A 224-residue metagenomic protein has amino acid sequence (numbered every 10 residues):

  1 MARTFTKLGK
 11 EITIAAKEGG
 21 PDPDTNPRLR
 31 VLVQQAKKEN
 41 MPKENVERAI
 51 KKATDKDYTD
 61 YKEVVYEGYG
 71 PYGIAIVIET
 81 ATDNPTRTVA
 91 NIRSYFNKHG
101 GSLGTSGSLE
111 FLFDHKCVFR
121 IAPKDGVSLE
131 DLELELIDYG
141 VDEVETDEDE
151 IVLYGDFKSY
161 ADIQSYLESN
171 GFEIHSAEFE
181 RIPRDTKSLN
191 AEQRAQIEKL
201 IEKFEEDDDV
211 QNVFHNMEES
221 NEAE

Functional and structural regions predicted by a protein language model:
M1-N40, E224: N-terminal, positively charged regions that mediate nucleic acid binding
M1-T4, L8, T25-R28, P42 (+7 more regions): Helical mechanochemical/support elements of P-loop NTPase systems and associated helical scaffolds
F5, P23-N26, E63-P71, L103-F113 (+1 more regions): Flexible hinge/switch segments at interdomain interfaces of large molecular machines
I12, V46, I92, L136 (+1 more regions): Residue-level signature of catalytic and energy-coupling elements of molecular machines, predominantly ATP/GTP-dependent
P23-T80: Translation machinery proteins
D57-Y58, N97-L103, D125-L134: A general structural motif
E67-A81, T88-D114: RNA pseudouridine synthases
V118-E224: Positively charged, low-complexity, intrinsically disordered RNA-binding extensions
